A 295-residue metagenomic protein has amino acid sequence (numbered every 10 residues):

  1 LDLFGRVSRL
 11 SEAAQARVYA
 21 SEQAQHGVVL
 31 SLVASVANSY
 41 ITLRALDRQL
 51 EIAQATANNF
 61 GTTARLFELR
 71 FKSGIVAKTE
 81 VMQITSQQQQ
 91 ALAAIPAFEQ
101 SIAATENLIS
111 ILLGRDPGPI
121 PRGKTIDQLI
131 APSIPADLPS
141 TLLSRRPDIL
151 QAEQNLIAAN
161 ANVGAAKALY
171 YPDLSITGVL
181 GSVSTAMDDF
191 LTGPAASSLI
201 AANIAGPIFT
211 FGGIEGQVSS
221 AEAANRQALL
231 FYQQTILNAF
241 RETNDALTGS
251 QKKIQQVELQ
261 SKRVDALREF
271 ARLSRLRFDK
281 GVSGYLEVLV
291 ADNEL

Functional and structural regions predicted by a protein language model:
L1-E12, Q23-L30, A34, S140-T141 (+6 more regions): A glycine-/polar-enriched beta->alpha junction
E22-A24, L66, R70, I75 (+1 more regions): Alpha-helical oligomerization segments with coiled-coil/rod-like character
V28, L32-A55, N59-T62, L69 (+4 more regions): Amphipathic alpha-helical coiled-coil segments
N58-G61, I75-A77, V81, A94-L143 (+1 more regions): Short, solvent-exposed, mixed-charge loop/turn linkers that connect secondary-structure elements
Q83, S144, V290: Phosphate-coordinating loops and pocket residues in cytosolic domains that bind phosphorylated ligands
L108, D173-S175: Residues at or immediately flanking beta-strands
I176-S182: Transmembrane beta-barrel strands of outer-membrane/channel proteins
